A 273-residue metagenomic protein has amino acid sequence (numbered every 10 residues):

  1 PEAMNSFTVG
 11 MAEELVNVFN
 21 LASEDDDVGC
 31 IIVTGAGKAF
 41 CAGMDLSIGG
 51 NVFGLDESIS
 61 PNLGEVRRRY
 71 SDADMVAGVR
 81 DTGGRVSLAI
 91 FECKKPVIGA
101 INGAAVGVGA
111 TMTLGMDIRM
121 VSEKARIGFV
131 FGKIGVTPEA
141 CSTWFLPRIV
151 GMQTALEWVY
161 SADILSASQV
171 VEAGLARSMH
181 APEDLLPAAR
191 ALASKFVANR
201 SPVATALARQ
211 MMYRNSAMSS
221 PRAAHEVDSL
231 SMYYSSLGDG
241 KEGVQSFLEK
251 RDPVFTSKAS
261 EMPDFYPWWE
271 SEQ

Functional and structural regions predicted by a protein language model:
P1-A36, V52, W268-Q273: Conserved CoA-thioester-binding segment of acyl-CoA-metabolizing enzymes
V9, G35-A89, A105, G135: Glycine- (often His-adjacent) and acidic-residue-rich active-site loop that binds/positions the CoA thioester
E14-L15, V33, D45, P96 (+5 more regions): Terminal peptide-recognition signature
L21, M120-A125, A167, A176-E226 (+3 more regions): C-terminal long alpha-helix characteristic of the crotonase
D25, C93-K94, K250: Acidic-histidine catalytic/liganding microenvironments
G83, T143, M152-A155, L186 (+3 more regions): A general structural signal for well-ordered alpha-helical segments in protein cores
L88-V203: Crotonase-fold acyl-CoA enzyme core
